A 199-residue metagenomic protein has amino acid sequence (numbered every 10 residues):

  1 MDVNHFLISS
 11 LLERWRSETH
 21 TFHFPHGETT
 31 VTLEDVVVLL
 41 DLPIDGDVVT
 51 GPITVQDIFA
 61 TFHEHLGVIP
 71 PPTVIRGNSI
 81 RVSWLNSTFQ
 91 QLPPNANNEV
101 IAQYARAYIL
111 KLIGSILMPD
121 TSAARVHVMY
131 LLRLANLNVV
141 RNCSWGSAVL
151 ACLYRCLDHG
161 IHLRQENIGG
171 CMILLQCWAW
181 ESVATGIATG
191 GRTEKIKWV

Functional and structural regions predicted by a protein language model:
M1-Y154, G170: N-terminal leader regions that mediate targeting or early regulatory function
R81, L85, L174-L175, W180-V199: Extended, charge-rich alpha-helical regions
N98, H159-G160: Helix-loop junctions that connect tandem helical modules in alpha-solenoid scaffolds
I109, Q165, T193-K195: Generic N-terminal leader/processing signal
M118-S122, H162, V183-A184: Flexible helix-coil junctions and inter-repeat linker/turn elements that act as hinges within alpha-solenoid scaffolds
G160-I168: Acidic, serine/threonine- and proline-rich low-complexity regulatory regions
